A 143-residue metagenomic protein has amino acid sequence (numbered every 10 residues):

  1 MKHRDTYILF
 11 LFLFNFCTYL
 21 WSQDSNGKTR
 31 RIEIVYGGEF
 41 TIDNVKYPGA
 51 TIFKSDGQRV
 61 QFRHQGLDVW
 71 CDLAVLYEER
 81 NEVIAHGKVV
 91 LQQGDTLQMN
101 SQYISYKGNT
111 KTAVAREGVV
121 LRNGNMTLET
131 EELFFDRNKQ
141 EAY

Functional and structural regions predicted by a protein language model:
M1-N26: Bacterial Sec-dependent N-terminal signal peptides
W21-Y143: N-terminal amphipathic/hydrophobic interface segments
